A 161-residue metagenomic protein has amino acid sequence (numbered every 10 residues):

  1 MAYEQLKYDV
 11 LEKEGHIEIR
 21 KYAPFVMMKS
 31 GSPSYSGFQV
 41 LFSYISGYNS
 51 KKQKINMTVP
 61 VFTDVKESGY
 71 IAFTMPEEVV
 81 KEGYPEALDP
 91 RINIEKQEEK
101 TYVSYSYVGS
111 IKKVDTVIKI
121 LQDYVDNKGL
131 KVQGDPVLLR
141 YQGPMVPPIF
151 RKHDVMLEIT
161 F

Functional and structural regions predicted by a protein language model:
M1-F161: A solvent-exposed interaction/effector surface
